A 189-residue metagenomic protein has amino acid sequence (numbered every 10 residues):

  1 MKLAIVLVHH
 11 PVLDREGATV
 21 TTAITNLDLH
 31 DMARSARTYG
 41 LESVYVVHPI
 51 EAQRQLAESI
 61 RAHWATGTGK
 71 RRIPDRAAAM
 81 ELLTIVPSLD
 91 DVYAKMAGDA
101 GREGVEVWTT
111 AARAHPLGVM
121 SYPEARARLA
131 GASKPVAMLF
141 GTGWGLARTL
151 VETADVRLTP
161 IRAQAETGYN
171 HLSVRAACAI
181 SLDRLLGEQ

Functional and structural regions predicted by a protein language model:
M1-A112, A179-L182, L186-G187: RNA substrate-binding interface of SAM-dependent RNA methyltransferases
V20, S59-R61, S121-A125, E152-D155 (+1 more regions): Short, glycine/charged-enriched secondary-structure capping and boundary segments
T21, M80-V86, G143, R148 (+1 more regions): Generic secondary-structure boundary/loop-capping signal
L89-A94, H115-P116, Q164-G168: A short acidic, often aromatic-flanked loop/helix-cap motif at beta-alpha or helix-coil junctions that lines enzyme
A97-G104, A130-A132, R162-G168: Intrinsically disordered, low-complexity coil segments
T109-L150, A154, P160: Long, charge-patterned amphipathic alpha-helical coiled-coil/hairpin "stalk" segments used as oligomerization
W144-Q189: Structured adenosyl-cofactor binding patch, chiefly the S-adenosyl-L-methionine
